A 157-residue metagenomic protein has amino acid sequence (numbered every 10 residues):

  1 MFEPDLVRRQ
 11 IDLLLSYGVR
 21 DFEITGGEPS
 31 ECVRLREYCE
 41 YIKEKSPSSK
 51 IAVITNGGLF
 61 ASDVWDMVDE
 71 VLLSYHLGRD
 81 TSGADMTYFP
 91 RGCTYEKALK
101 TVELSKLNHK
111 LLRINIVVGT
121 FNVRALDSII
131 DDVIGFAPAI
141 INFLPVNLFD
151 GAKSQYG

Functional and structural regions predicted by a protein language model:
M1-T55, L59-D63: Conserved alpha-helical substructure of the radical SAM core
I11, L15, R36-K43, W65 (+2 more regions): A structural alpha-helix within SAM-dependent methyltransferase catalytic domains
G18-D21, P47-I51, M67-D69, H109-L111 (+1 more regions): Short, well-ordered coil/turn segments that N-cap beta-strands
L35-C39, S49, I54, M67 (+3 more regions): Short alpha-helical interface elements
E70-G157: Radical SAM enzyme [4Fe-4S]-AdoMet core and its adjacent flexible, acidic and glycine-rich loops/tails across
